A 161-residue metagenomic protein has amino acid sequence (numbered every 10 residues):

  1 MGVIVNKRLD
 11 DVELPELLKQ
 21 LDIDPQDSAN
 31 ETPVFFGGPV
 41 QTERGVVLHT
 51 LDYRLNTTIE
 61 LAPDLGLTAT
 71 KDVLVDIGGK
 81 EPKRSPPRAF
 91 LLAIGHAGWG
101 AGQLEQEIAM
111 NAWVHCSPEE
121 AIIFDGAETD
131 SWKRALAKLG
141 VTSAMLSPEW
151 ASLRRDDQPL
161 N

Functional and structural regions predicted by a protein language model:
M1-A93, A97-N161: A short aromatic-anchored loop/beta-hairpin motif
